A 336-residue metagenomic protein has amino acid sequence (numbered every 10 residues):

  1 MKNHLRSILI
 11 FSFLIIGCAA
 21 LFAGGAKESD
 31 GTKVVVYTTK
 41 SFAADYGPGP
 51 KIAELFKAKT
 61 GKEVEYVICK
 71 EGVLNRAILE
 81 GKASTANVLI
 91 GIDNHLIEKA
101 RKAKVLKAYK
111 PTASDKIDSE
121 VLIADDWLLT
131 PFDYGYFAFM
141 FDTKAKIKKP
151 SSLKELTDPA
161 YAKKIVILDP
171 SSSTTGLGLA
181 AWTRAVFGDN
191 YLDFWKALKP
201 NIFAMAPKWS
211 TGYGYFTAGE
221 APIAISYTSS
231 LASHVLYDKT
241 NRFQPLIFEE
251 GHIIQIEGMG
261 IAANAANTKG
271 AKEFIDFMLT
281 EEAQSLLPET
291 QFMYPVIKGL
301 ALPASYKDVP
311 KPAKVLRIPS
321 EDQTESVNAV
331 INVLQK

Functional and structural regions predicted by a protein language model:
M1-V35, K336: Short, low-complexity disordered leader/linker segments with a strong preference for bacterial N-terminal type II
F22-V88, L286: Conserved N-terminal structural module of periplasmic/extracytoplasmic solute-binding proteins
Y37-G49, N75, S84-A221: Extracytoplasmic ligand-binding site segments that recognize negatively charged/polar headgroups
H95-K99, T217, A221-R242: A ligand-binding cleft/hinge motif common to bilobed small-molecule-binding domains
S119, G135, K196-K199, M205-A206 (+1 more regions): Periplasmic-binding protein-like
A138-A145, R184, Q255-N267, L286-E289: A bilobed periplasmic-binding-protein/Venus flytrap-type ligand-binding module shared by bacterial periplasmic
Y191, P295-K336: An extracytoplasmic/periplasmic, membrane-proximal ligand-sensing/linker region
A262-K314: Mature extracytoplasmic/periplasmic domains
